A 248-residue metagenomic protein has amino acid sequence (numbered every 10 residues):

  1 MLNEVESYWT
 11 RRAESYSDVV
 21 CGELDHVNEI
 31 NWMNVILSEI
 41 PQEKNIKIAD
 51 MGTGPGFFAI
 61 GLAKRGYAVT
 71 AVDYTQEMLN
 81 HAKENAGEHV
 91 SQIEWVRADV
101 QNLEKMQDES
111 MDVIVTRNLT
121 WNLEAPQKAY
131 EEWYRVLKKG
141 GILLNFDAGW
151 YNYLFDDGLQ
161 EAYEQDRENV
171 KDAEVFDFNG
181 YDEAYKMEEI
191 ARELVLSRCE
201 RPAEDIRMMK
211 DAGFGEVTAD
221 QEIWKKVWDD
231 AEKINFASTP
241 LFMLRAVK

Functional and structural regions predicted by a protein language model:
M1-E43, F57-G61, I223: Conserved class I S-adenosyl-L-methionine
A49-M51, P55-N102: Class I SAM-dependent methyltransferase SAM/SAH-binding core
Q101-V113: A short acidic, Gly/Pro-enriched loop at the edge of an enzyme's catalytic core that lines a small-molecule cofactor
D112-P126: A short SAM/SAH-binding and catalytic strip from SAM-dependent methyltransferases
Q127-K139: A short glycine-rich, Lys/Arg-flanked "PGG" loop and its adjoining helix->strand segment in the class I
I142-Y181: Conserved class I S-adenosyl-L-methionine
L196-G213, A219: Short alpha-helix
A212-G215, D230-K248: Core SAM-dependent methyltransferase catalytic element
